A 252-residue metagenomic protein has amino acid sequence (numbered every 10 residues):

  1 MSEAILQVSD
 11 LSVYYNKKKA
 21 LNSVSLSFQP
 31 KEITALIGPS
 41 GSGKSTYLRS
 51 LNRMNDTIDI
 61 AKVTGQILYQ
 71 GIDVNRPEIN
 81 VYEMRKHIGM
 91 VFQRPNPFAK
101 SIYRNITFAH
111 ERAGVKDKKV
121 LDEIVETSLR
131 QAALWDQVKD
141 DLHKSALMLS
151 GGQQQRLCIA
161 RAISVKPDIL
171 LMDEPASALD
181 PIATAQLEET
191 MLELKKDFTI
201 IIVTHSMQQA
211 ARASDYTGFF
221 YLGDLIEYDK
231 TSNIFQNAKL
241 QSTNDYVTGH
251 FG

Functional and structural regions predicted by a protein language model:
N52, Y103-R112, D122, E126 (+1 more regions): Short helical segment in ABC ATPase nucleotide-binding domains corresponding to the A-loop/adjacent helical element
Q66, I72-D73, K118-D140: Conserved ABC ATPase "signature" region
Q66-E83, H143, I234: ABC ATPase NBD Q-loop/coupling interface
K144-L149, Q153: Conserved ABC ATPase signature
K166: Conserved catalytic motifs of ABC-family nucleotide-binding domains
L170-D173: Catalytic Walker B motif of ABC-type/P-loop ATPase nucleotide-binding domains
T184-K196: Helical segment within the ABC ATPase nucleotide-binding domain
